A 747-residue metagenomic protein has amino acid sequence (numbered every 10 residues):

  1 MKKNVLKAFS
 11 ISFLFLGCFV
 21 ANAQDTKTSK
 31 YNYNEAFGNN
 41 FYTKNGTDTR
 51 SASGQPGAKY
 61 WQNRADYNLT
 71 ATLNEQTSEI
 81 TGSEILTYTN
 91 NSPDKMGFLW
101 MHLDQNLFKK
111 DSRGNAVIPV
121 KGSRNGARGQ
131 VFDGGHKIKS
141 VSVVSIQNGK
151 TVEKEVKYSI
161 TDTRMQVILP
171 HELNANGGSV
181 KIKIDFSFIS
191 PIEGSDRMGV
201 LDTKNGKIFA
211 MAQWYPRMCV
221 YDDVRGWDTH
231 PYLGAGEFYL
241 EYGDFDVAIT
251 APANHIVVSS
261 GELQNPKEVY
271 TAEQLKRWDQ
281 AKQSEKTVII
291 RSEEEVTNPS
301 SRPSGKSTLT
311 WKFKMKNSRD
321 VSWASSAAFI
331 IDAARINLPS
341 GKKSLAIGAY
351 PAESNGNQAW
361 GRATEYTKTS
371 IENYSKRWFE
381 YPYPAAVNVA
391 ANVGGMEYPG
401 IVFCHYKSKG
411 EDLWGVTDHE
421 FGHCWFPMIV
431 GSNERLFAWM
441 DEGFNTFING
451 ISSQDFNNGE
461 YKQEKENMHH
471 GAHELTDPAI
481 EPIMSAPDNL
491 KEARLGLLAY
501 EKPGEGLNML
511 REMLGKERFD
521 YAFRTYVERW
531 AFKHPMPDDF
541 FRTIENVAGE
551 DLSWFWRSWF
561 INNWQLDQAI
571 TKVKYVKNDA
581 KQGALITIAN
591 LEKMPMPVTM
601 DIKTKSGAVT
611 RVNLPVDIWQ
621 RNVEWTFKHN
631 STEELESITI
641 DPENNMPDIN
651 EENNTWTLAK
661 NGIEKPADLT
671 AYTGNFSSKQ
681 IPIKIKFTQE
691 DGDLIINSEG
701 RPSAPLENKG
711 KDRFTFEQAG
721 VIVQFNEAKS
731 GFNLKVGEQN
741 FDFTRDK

Functional and structural regions predicted by a protein language model:
T26-S29, E79, T89, K95 (+5 more regions): A surface-exposed beta-strand-loop module
T28-A52, R64-A65, F313, A346-A589: Hydrophobic alpha-helical and helix-loop surface patches within well-folded domains that function as non-catalytic
Q76, F532-G662, K686: Beta/coil-rich, acidic/histidine-enriched accessory regions frequently appended to metallopeptidases
E84-L86, N90, M101-Q105, G178-I192 (+4 more regions): Short, hydrophobic/aromatic-enriched beta-strand segments in well-ordered soluble domains
W100-K150, A212, P252-H255, K603-K605 (+1 more regions): Solvent-exposed beta-hairpin/edge-strand motifs
D111-R124, R128-G129, S187-F245, P266 (+1 more regions): Glycine/proline-rich low-complexity spacer/linker segments in large multi-domain proteins
P216-G226, L233-D418, F447: Hydrophobic helix-coil surface modules that form long, contiguous segments used for peptide/substrate interaction
P595, I602-V609, N613-Q620, I638 (+2 more regions): Peripheral terminal and inter-domain segments
